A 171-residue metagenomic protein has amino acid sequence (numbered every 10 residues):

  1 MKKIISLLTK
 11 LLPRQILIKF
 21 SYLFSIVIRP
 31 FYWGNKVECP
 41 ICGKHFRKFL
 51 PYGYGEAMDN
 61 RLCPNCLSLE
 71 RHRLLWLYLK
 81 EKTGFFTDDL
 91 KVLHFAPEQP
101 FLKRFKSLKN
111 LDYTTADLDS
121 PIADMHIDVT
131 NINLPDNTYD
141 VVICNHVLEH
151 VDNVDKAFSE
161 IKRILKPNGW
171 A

Functional and structural regions predicted by a protein language model:
M1-K36: Membrane-proximal basic amphipathic "stem/tether" segments
V37, R61, L90: Cys/His-enriched microdomains
C39-C42, C63-C66: Short cysteine-rich clusters marking metal-coordination/redox-active sites
F46, E70, Q99: Cys/His-rich microdomains that often coordinate metals
L50-N60: Short linker/helix segments within small regulatory modules
L67-T83: Short metal-binding segments enriched for Cys and/or His
E81-T87, I132-N133: Glycine-rich helix-loop-beta junction characteristic of Rossmann-like nucleotide cofactor-binding loops
L90-A171: Conserved SAM-binding loop
